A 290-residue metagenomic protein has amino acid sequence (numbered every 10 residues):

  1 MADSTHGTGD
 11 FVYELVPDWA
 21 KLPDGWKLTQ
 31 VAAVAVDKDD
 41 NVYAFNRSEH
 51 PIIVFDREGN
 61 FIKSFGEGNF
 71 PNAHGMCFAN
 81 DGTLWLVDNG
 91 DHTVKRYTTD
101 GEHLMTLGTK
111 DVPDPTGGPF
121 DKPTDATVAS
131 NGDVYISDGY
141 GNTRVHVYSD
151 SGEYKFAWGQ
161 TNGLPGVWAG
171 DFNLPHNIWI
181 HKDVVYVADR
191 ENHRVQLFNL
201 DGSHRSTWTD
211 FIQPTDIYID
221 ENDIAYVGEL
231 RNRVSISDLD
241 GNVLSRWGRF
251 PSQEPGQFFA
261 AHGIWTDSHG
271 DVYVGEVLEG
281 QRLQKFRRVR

Functional and structural regions predicted by a protein language model:
M1-R290: Eukaryotic scaffold repeat domains enriched in small/polar residues
